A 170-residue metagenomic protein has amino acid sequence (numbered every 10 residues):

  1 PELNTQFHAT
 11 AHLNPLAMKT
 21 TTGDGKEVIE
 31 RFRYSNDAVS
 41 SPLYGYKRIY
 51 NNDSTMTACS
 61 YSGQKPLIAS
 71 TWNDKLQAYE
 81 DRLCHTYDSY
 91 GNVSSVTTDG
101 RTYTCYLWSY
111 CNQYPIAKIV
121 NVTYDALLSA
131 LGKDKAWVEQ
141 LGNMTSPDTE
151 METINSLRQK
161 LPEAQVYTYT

Functional and structural regions predicted by a protein language model:
P1-A126, A130-T170: Non-catalytic interaction/targeting regions
